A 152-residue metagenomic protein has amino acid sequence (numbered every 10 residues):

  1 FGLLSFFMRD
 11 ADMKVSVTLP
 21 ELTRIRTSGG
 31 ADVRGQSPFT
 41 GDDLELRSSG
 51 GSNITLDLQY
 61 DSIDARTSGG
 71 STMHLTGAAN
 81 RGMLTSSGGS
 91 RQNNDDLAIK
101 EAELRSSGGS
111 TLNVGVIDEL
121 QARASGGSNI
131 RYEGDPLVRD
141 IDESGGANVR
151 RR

Functional and structural regions predicted by a protein language model:
F1-S48, D57-R66, H74-M83, N93 (+3 more regions): Acidic (Asp/Glu) and glycine-rich low-complexity loops/linkers that are typically intrinsically disordered
A31, S52, S71, S90-R91 (+3 more regions): Serine/threonine-enriched low-complexity regions in disordered or flexible coil/loop segments
R47-S49, R66, T85-S87, R105 (+1 more regions): A generic structural motif
G82, S90-R105, S110-G115: Strongly charged, low-complexity linkers/loops
G115-R152: Long hydrophobic alpha-helical segments typical of transmembrane helices together with their membrane-interfacial
